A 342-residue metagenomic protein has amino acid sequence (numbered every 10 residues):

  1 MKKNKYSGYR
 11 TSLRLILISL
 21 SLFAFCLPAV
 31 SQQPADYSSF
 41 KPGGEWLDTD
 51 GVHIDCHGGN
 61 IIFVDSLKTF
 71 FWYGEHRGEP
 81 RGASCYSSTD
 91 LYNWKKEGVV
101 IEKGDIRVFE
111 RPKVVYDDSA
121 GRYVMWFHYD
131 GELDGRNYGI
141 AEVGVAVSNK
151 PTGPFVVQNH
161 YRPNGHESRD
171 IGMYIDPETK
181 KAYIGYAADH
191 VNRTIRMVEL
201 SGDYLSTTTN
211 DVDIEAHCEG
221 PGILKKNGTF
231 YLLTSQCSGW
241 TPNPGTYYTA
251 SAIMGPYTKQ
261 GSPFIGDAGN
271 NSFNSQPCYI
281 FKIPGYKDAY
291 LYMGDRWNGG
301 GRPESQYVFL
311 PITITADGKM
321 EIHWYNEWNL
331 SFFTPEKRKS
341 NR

Functional and structural regions predicted by a protein language model:
M1-Q33: Bacterial Sec-dependent N-terminal signal peptides
S31-R342: Carbohydrate-active catalytic/glycan-binding domains of CAZyme proteins, especially the secreted or lumenal ectodomains
